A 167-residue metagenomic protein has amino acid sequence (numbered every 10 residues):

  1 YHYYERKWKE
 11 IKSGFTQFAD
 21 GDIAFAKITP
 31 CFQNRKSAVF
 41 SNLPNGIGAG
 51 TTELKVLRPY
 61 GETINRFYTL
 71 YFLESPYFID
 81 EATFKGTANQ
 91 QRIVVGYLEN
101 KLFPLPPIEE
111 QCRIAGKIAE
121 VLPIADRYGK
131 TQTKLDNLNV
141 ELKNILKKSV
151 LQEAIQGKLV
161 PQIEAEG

Functional and structural regions predicted by a protein language model:
Y1-I23: Sequence-specific dsDNA recognition surfaces
Y1-Y4, I23-G50, R66-Y71, I79-A88: Short, ligand-facing micro-motifs at secondary-structure edges
I11-G14, R58-P59, Y68, Q91 (+3 more regions): Hydrophobic alpha-helical scaffolding
Q17, P30, G50, E62 (+5 more regions): Active-site-proximal structural scaffolding
I23, F32-N34, L159-G167: Short histidine
I47-K55, T87-P106: A short glycine-rich beta-alpha junction/loop motif
N65, T69, E99-T133: Amphipathic alpha-helical segments
L122-E166: Short amphipathic coiled-coil heptad-repeat segments
